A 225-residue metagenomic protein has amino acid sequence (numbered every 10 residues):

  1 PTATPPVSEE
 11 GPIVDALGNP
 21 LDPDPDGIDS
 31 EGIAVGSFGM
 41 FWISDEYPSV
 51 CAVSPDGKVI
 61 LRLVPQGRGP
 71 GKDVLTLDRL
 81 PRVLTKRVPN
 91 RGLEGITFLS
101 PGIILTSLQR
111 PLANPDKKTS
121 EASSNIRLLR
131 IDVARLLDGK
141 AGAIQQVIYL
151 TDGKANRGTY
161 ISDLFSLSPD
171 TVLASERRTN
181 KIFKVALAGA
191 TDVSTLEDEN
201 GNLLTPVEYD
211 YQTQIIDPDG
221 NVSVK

Functional and structural regions predicted by a protein language model:
P1-K225: Sequence/structural signature of beta-propeller domains
